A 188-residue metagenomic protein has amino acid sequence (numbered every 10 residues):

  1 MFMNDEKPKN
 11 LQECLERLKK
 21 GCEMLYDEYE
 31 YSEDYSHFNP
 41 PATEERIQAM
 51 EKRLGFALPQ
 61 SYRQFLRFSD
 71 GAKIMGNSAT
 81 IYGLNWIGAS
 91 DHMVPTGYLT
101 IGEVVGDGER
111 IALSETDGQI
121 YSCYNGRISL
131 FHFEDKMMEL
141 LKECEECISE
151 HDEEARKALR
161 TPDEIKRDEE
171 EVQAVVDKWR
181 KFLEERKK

Functional and structural regions predicted by a protein language model:
F2, E6-K9, E13, I128 (+3 more regions): Alpha-helix boundary/N-cap detector
F2-S114, D177-K188: A surface-exposed partner-binding patch
E13-E23, L130-L141, R156-R160: Low-complexity, flexible helical/coil segments
Q64, M75, D117-G118, M137-E139 (+1 more regions): General N-terminal targeting signals
M75, E150-E153: Charged, solvent-exposed alpha-helical segments that act as regulatory interaction surfaces
R110-L113, D117-N125: Short, well-ordered strand-loop elements centered on a beta-strand within folded domains, enriched for acidic residues
Y121-H151: Compact, glycine/acidic-enriched structural inserts
D152-K188: Acidic, proline/glycine-rich low-complexity IDRs
